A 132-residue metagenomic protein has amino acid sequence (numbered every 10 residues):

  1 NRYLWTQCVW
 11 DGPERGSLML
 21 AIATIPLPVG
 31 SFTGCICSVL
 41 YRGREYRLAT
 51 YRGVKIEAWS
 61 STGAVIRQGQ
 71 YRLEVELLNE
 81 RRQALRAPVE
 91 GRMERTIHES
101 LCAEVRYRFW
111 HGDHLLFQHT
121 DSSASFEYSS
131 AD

Functional and structural regions predicted by a protein language model:
N1-D132: Structured soluble/peripheral alpha/beta segments that form catalytic or ligand/cofactor-binding pockets
